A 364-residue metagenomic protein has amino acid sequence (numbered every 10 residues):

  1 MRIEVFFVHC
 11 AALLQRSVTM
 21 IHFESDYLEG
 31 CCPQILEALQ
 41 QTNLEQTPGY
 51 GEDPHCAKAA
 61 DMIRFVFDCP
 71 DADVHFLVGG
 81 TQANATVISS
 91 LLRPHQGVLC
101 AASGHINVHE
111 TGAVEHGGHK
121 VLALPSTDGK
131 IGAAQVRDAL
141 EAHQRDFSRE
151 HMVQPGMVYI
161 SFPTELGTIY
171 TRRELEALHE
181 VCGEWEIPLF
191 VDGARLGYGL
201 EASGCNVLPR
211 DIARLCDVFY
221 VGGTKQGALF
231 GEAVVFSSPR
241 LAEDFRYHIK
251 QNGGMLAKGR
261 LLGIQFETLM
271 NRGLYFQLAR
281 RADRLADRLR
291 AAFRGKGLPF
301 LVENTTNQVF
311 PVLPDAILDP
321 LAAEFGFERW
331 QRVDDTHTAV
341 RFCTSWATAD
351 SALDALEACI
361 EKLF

Functional and structural regions predicted by a protein language model:
C32-G80, A102-N107, A113: Conserved N-terminal alpha-helix of the aminotransferase class I/II PLP-enzyme fold
S90-V108: Conserved PLP-anchoring active-site segment centered on the Schiff-base-forming lysine
R93-H95, D287-K362: Conserved C-terminal alpha-helix-loop-beta "cap" of PLP-dependent enzymes that closes/shapes the active-site mouth
G118-E165, Y170-A177: PLP-dependent aminotransferase-class I/II
T127, Q154-P155, S161-T164, I169 (+1 more regions): Active-site C-terminal subdomain of aminotransferase-like
Y170-A202: Catalytic PLP-binding core of fold-type I/II PLP enzymes
